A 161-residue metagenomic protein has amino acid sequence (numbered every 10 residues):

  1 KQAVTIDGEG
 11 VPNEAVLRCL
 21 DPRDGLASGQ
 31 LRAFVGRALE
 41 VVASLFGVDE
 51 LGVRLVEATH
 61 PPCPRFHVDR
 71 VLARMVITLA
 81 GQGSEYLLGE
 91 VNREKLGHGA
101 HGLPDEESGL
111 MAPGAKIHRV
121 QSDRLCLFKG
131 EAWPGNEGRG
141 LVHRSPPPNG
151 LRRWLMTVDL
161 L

Functional and structural regions predicted by a protein language model:
K1-L55: A glycine-rich, hydrophobic loop/mini-helix early in the fold
A27-R32, D49-L55, P61-P62, A100-P104 (+1 more regions): Short linear motifs at secondary-structure transitions and domain/linker junctions
R37, R70-A73, G140: Short, well-structured alpha-helical interface segments that form or flank functional binding sites
V42, F46, L79-Q82, G130: Short, well-ordered alpha-helical segments in soluble proteins
G52, M75, R153-L155: A residue-level signal for beta-strand positions that form part of recognition/binding surfaces within mature
L55-E57, L79-N92, S145, L155 (+1 more regions): Active-site environment of non-heme Fe oxygenases that use a 2-His-1-carboxylate facial triad
H60-R124: Catalytic core of non-heme Fe(II) oxygenases with the double-stranded beta-helix
G109-L161: Catalytic core of Fe(II)/2-oxoglutarate
